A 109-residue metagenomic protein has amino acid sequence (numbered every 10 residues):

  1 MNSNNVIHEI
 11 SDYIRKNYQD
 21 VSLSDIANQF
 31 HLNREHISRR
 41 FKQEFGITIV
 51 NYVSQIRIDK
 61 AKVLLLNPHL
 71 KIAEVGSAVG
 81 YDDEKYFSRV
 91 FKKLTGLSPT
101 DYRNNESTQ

Functional and structural regions predicted by a protein language model:
M1-D20, S24-L32: Membrane-proximal linker segments that couple transmembrane helices to downstream signaling/catalytic modules
H8-K16, D20, Q43-K85, N104-Q109: Terminal helix-turn-helix DNA-binding modules in bacterial transcription factors
S24-V53, G76-S98: Basic/polar phosphate-binding segments, predominantly the helix-turn-helix DNA-binding elements of transcriptional
